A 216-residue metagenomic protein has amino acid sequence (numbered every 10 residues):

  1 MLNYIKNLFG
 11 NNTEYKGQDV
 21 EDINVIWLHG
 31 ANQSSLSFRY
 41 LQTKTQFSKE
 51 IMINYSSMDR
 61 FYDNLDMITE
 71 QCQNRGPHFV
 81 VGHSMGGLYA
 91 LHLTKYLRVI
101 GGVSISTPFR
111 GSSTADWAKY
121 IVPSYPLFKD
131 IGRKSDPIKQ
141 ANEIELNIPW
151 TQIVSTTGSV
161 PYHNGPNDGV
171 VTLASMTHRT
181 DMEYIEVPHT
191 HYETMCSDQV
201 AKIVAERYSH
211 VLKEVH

Functional and structural regions predicted by a protein language model:
M1-I23, Q46-S48: Alpha/beta-hydrolase fold catalytic core
N3-N7, K139, K202, E206: Polar/charged alpha-helical tracts
K16-D22, M85-G86, W150-V160: Short charge-dense sequence patches
V20, Q73-G76, V211-L212: Glycine-rich phosphate-binding loop signature in dinucleotide/nucleotide-binding domains
V25-A31, L36, T45-N147, V160 (+1 more regions): Serine-dependent carboxylesterase/thioesterase catalytic core of lipase-like alpha/beta-hydrolase/SGNH enzymes
Y40-Q42: Typically the conserved alpha-helix immediately C-terminal to a functionally engaged Cys/Sec in thioredoxin-like
E145-H216: C-terminal catalytic-base region of ester-bond hydrolases, centering on the histidine of the charge-relay
